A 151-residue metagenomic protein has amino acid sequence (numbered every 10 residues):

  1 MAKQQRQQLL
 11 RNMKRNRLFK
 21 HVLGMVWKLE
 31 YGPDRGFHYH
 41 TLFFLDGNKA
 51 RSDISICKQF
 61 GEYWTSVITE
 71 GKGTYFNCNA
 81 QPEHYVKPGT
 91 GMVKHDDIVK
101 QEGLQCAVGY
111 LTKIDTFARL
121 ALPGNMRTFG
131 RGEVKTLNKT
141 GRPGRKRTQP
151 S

Functional and structural regions predicted by a protein language model:
M1-Y31: Signature for HUH/AEP ssDNA processing cores
K20-W27, Y39, W64, L137-T140: Broad hydrophobic/π-residue packing in well-ordered secondary structure
H21, H38-H40, H84, H95: Histidine (H) residue identity feature
G24-N48: Histidine-centered divalent-metal-coordination microenvironment in nucleic-acid enzymes
G47-S151: Catalytic "initiation/cleavage/transfer" segments centered on a nucleophilic residue and adjacent nucleic-acid-engaging
